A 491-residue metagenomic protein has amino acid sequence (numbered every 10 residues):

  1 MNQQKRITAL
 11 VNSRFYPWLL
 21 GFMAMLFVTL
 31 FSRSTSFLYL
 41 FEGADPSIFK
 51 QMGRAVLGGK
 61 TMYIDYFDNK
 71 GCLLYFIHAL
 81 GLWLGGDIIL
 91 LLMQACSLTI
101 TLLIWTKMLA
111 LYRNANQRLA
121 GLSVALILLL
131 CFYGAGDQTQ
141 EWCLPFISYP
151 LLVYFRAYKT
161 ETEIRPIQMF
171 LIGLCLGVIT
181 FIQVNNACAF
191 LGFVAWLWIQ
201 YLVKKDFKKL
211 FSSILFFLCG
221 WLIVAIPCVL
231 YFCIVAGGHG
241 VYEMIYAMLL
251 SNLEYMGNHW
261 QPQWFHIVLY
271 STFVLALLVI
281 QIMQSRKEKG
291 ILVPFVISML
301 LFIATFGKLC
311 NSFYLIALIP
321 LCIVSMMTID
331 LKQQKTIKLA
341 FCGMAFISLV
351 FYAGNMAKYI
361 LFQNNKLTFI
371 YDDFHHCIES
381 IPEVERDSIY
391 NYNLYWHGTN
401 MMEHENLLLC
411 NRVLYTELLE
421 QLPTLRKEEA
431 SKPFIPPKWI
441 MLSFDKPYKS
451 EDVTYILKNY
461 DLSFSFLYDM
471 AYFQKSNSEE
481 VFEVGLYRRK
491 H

Functional and structural regions predicted by a protein language model:
S36-M52, Y63-L80, I88, G237-H239 (+2 more regions): Extracytoplasmic catalytic/substrate-binding loops of multi-pass membrane glycan-assembly enzymes
I88, L92-N114, Y149, V153: Transmembrane-helix motifs of polytopic, lipid-linked glycan transferases
L102-T106, H266-F302, C322-S325: Hydrophobic, aromatic-rich transmembrane alpha-helices and their immediate juxtamembrane boundary segments
A110-L111, A115, S148-L171, A276-G290 (+1 more regions): Membrane-interface transmembrane helices that cradle and orient dolichyl/undecaprenyl
Y133-C143, N311-S312: Short acidic/glycine- and proline-prone juxtamembrane loop motifs at membrane-interface regions of multi-pass membrane
P166-V184, F190-A195, I223, I297-F306: Membrane-interface alpha helices of multi-pass inner-membrane proteins
C188, G307-K338: Hydrophobic/aromatic-rich transmembrane helices and adjacent perimembrane loops
L367-K449: Short periplasmic/luminal acceptor-recognition loop of GT-C membrane glycosyltransferases, typified by
